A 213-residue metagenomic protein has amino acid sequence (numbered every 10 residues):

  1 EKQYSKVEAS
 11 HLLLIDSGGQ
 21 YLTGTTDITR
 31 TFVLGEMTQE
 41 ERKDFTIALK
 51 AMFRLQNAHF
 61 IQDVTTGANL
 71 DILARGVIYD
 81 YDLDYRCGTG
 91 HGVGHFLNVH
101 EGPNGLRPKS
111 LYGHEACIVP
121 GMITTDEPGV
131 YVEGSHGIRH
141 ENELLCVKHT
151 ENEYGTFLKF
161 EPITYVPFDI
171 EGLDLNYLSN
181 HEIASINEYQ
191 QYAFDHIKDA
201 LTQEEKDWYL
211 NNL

Functional and structural regions predicted by a protein language model:
E1-L213: Active-site neighborhoods and metal-handling regions in enzymes and metal-associated proteins
